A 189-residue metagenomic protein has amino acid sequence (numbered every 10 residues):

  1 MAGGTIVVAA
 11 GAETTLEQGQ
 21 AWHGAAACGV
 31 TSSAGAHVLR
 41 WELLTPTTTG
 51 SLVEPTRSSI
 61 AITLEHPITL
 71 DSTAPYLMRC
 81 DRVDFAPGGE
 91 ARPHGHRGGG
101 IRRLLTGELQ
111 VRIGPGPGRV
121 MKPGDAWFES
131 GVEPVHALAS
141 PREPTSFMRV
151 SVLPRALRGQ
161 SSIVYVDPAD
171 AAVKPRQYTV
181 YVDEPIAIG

Functional and structural regions predicted by a protein language model:
M1-V8, D84-F85, H96-R112, F147-P154: Short, conserved beta-strand element in jelly-roll/cupin
I6-C28, L77, F85, I113-P134: Short acidic-glycine-tyrosine-enriched beta hairpin
A12-E13, A25-P55, G131-Q160: Ligand-binding loop in jelly-roll beta-barrel domains
A21-H23, V38-R40, C80-R82, I101 (+2 more regions): Conserved hydrophobic/aromatic beta-strand scaffold that supports enzyme active sites
E54-S59, G99-G100, I163-D170: Short intrinsically disordered coil segments
T56-R92, V150-P154: A short glycine-rich, His/Asp/Glu-containing loop-to-beta-strand
E90-H96, I113, L138-S140: Short histidine-centered beta-strand/loop micro-motifs that create catalytic or ligand/metal-coordination sites
R158-G189: Acidic/histidine-enriched, glycine/proline-rich intrinsically disordered or flexible terminal extensions
